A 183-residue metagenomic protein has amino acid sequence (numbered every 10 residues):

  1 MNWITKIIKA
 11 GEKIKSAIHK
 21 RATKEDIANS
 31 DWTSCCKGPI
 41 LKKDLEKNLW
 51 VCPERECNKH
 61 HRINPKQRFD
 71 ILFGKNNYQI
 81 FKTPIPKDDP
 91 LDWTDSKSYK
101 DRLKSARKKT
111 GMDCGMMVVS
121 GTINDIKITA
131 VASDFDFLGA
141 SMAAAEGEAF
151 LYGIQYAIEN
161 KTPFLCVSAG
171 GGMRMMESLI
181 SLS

Functional and structural regions predicted by a protein language model:
M1-S183: Terminal-region recognition feature
